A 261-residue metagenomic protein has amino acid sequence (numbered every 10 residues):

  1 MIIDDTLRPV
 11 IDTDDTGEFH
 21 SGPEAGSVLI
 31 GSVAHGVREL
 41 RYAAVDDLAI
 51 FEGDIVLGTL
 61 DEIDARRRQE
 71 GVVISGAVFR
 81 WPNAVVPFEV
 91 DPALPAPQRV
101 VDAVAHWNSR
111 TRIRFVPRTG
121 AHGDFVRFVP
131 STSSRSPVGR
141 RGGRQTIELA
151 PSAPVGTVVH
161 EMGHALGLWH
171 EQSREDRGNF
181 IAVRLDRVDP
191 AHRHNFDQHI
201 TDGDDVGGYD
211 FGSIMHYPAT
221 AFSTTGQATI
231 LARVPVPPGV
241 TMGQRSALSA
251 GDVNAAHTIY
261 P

Functional and structural regions predicted by a protein language model:
M1-P261: Zinc-dependent metalloendopeptidases
